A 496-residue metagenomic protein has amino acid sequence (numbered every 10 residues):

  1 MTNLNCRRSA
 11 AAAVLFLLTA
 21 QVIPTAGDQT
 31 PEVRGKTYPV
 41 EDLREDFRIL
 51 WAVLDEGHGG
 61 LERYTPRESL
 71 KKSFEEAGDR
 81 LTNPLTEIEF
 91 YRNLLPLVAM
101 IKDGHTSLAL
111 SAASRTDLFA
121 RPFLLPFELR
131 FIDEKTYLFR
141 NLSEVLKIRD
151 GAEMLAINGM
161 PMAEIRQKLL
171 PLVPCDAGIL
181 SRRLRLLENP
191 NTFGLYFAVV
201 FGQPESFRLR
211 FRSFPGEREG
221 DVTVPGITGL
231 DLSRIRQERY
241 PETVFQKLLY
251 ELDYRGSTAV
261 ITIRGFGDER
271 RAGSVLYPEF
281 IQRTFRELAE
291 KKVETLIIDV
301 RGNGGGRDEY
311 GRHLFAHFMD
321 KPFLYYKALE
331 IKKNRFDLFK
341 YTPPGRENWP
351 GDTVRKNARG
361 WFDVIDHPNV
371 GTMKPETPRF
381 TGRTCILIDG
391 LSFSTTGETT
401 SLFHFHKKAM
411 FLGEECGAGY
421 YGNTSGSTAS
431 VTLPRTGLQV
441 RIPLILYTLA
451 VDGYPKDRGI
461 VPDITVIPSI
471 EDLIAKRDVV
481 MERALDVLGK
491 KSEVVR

Functional and structural regions predicted by a protein language model:
T2-A11: Bacterial N-terminal signal peptides that target proteins for export
A12-Q21: Bacterial N-terminal signal peptides
I23-T25: Sec/Tat signal peptide C-region and signal peptidase I cleavage site
G27-L296, V300-I331, L338-P344, Y420-L433 (+4 more regions): Flexible, low-complexity junctional segments that flank or bridge functional domains
A152, D308-L473: Conserved acidic, small-residue-rich alpha-beta core segments centered on
